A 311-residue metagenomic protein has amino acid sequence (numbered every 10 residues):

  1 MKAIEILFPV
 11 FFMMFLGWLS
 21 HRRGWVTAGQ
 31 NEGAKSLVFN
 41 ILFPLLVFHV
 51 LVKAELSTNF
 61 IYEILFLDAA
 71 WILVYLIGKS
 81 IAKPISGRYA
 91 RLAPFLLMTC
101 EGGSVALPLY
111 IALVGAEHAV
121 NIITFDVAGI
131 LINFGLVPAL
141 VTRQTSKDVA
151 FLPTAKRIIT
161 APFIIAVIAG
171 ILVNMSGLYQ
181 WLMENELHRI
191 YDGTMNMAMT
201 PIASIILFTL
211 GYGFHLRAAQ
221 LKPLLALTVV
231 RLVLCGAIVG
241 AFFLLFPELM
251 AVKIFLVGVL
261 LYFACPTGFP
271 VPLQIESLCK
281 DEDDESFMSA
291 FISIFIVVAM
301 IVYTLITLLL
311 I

Functional and structural regions predicted by a protein language model:
M1-I311: Alpha-helical transmembrane segments of multi-pass small-molecule/ion transporters
